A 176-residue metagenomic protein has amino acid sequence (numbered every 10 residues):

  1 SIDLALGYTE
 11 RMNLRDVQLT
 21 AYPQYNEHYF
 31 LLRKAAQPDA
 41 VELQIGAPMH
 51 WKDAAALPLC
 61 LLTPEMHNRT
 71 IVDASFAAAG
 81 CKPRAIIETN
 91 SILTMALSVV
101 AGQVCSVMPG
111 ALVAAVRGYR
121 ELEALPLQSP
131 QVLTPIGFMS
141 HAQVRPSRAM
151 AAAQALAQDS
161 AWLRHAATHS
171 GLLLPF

Functional and structural regions predicted by a protein language model:
S1, Y8, E65-E123: Hydrophobic hinge/microswitch elements
S1-A35, E42-L43, V100, E121-L125: Short beta-strand-centered segments that line the small-molecule binding cleft or hinge of alpha/beta clamshell
T9-R11, A35, P109-L112, I136: Short secondary-structure boundary segments
Y22, K52, A96-L97: Alpha-helical segments flanking ligand/cofactor-binding loops in enzyme cores
E27, M49-H50, T94, L112 (+1 more regions): Conserved sugar-transfer catalytic core signal across GT-A, GT-B, and GT-C glycosyltransferases
Y29, G46-R69, A161: Short loop->beta-strand "edge-of-pocket" segments that line small-molecule binding or catalytic clefts across diverse
L32, P38-D39, E123-L172, F176: A late-sequence structural motif
